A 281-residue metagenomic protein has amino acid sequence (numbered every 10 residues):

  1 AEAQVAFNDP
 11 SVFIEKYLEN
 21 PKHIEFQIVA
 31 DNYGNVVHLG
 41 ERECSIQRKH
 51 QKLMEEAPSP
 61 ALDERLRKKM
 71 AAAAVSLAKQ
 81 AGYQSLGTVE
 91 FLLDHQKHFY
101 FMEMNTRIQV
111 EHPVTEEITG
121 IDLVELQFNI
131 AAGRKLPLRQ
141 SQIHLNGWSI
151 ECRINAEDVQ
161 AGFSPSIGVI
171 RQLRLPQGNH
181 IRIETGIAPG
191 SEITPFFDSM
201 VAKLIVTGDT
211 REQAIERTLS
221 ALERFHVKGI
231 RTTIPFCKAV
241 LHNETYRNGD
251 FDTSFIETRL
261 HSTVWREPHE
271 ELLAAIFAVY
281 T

Functional and structural regions predicted by a protein language model:
A1, R65-K68, A72, S76-K79 (+2 more regions): Replace "anionic and nucleotidyl ligands
A1-F7, D250, T281: Short intrinsically disordered, low-complexity coil segments enriched in acidic
E2-S11, L18-E55, A71-F101, N105-E111 (+1 more regions): Phosphate-binding core of ATP-grasp and ATP-grasp-like enzymes
I14, L66, L93-Q96, T119 (+2 more regions): Secondary-structure capping and boundary motifs in well-ordered enzyme cores
E15, V89-E90, E116, K203: Glycine- and other small-residue-rich loops at beta-strand/loop junctions that grip anionic moieties
K16, G40-E41, E103, I154 (+2 more regions): Pocket-edge structural micro-motifs
P58-D63: Acyl-group handling in specialized metabolite and lipid biosynthesis
A74, P113-T281: Catalytic cores of soluble metabolic enzymes centered on carboxylation/carboxyl-transfer
